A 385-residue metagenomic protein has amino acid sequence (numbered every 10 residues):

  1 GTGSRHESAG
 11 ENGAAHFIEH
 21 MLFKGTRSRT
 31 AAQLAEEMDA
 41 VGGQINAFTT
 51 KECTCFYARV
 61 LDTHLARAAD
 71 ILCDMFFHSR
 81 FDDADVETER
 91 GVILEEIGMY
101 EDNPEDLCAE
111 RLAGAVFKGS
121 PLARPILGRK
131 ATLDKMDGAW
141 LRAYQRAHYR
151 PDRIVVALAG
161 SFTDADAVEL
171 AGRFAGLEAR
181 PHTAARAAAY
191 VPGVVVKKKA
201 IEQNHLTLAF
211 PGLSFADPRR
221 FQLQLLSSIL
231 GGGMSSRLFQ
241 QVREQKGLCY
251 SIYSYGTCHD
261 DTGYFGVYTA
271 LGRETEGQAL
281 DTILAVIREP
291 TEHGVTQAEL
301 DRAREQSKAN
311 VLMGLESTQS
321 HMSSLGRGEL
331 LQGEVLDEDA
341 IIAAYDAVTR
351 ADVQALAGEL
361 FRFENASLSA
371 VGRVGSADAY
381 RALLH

Functional and structural regions predicted by a protein language model:
G1-M38, Y149, P218-L230, L238-V242: Active/ligand-binding-proximal structured segments within catalytic/core domains that scaffold catalytic residues
A31-A185, V196-K197, T207, L213-S214 (+3 more regions): Charge-rich, well-structured scaffold segments of protease-associated domains
A188-Y190: Self-splicing inteins and homing endonuclease
G193: Flexible, small-/acidic-enriched active-site or ligand-binding loops
K199-E202: Short Pro/Gly-enriched coil loops immediately N-terminal to beta-strands
